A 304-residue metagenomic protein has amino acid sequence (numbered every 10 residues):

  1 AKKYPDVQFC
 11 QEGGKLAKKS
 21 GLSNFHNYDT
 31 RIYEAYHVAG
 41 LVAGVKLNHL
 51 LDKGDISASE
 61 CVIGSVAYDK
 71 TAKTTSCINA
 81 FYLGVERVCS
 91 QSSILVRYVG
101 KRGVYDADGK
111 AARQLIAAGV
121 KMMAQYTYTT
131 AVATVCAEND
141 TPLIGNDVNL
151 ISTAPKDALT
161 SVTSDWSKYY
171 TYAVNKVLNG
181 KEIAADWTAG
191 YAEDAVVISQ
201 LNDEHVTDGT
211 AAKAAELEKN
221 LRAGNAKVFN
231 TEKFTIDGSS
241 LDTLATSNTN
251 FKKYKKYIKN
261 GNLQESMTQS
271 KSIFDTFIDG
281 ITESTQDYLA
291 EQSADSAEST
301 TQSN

Functional and structural regions predicted by a protein language model:
A1-N304: A residue-level marker of the well-folded mature domains of exported/periplasmic proteins
